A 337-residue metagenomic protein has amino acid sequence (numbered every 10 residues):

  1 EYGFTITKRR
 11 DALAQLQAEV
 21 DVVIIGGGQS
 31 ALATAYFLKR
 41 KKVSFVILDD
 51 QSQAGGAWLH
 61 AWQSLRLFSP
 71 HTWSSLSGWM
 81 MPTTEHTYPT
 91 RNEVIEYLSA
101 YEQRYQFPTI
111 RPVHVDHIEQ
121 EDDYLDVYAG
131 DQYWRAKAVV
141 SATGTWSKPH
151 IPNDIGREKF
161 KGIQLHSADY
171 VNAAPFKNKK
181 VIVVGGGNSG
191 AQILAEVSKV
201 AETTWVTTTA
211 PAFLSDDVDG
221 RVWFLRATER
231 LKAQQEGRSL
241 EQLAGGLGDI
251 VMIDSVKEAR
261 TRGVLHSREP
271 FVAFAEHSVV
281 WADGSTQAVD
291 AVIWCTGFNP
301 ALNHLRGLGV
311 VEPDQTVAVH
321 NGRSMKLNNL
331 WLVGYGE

Functional and structural regions predicted by a protein language model:
E1-G27, A33-Q51, G55-A57, H86-E337: Flavin (primarily FAD) cofactor-binding/catalytic cores of flavoenzymes
Q53, W62-L65: Aromatic-lined carbohydrate-binding/catalytic grooves of carbohydrate-active enzymes
W58-W62, S69, D217: Short, flexible helix/strand-to-coil boundary loops that buttress conserved ligand/catalytic motifs in alpha/beta
Q63, T72, D123: Residues that flank catalytic or metal-binding motifs in active/ligand-binding sites
L67-H86, Q234-E236: Glycine-rich flavin
